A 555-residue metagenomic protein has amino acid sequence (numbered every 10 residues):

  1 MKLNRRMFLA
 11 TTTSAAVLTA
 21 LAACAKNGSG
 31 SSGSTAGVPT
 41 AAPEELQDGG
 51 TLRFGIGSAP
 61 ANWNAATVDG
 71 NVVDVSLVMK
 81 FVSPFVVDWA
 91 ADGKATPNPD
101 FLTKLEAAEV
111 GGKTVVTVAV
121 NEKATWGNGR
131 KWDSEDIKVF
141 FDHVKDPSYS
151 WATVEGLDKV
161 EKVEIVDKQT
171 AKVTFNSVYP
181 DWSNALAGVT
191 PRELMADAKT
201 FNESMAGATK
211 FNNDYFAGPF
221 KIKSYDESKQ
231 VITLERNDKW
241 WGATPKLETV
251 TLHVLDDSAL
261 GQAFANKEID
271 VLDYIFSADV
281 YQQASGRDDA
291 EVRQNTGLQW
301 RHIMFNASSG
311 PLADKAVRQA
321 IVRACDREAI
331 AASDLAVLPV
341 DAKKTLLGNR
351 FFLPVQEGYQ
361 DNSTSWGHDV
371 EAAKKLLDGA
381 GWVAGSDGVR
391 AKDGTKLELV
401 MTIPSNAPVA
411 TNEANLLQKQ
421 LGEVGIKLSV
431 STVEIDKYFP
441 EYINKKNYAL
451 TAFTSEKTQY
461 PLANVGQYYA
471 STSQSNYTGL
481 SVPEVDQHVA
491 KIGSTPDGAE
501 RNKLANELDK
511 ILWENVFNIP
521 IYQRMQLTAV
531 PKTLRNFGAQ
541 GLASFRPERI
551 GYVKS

Functional and structural regions predicted by a protein language model:
L9, E45, E423, K427-F439 (+2 more regions): Extracytoplasmic/peripheral linker and loop segments enriched in polar/acidic and small residues with frequent Thr/Pro
T35, T528-S555: Long beta-strand-rich cores associated with HINT superfamily self-processing modules
Q47, V154-T200: Surface-exposed binding/hinge segments that line and control ligand-binding clefts or catalytic entry sites
G55-E109, D142, Y215-F216: N-terminal lobe/hinge region of extracytoplasmic solute-binding protein
V73, K80, A90-D92, G188-P245 (+3 more regions): Gly/Pro-rich hinge or "lid" segments in bacterial periplasmic/extracellular proteins
E227-K229, V383-K457, G498: Ligand/substrate-recognition segments at binding pockets and active sites
E235, A313-K419, E507, K554: Append "and occasionally in soluble cytosolic enzymes with long acidic Gly/Pro-rich linkers
R236-Q283, K427-S429, E434: Ligand-site clamp/hinge motif
